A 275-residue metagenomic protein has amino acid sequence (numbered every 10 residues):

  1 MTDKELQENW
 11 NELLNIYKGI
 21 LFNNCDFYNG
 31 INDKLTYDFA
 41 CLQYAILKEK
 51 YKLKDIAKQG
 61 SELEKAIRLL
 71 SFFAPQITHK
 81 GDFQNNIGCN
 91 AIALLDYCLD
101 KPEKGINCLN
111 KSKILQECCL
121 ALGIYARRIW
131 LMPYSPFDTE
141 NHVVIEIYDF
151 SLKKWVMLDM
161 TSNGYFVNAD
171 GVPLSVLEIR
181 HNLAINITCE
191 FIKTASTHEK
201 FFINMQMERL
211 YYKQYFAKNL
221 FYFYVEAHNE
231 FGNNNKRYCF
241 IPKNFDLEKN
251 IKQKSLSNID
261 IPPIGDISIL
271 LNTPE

Functional and structural regions predicted by a protein language model:
D3-L6: RecA-like P-loop NTPase motor core of helicase/translocase proteins
E8-I106: Secondary-structure boundary elements
S61, N107-K111, F137: Short, contiguous, pocket-lining structural segments that sit at or immediately flank catalytic/ligand-binding sites
L70-F73, S112, Q116: Generic helix-packing signal
E103, N107-N110, A121: Mid-length scaffold segments of soluble, non-membrane domains
K113-N186: Hydrophobic/aromatic-rich core segments of domains that either
V176-E275: Alpha-helical and coiled-coil interaction segments, frequently adjacent to or embedded within charge-biased
